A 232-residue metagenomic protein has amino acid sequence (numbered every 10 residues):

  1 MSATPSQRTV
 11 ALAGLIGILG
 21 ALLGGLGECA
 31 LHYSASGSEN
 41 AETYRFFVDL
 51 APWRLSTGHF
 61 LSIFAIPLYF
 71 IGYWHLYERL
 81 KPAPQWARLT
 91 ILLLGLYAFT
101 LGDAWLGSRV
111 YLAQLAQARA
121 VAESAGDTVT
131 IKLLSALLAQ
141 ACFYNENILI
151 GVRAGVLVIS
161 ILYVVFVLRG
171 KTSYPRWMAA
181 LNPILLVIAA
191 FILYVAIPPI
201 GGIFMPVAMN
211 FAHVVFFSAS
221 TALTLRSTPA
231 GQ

Functional and structural regions predicted by a protein language model:
S2-Q232: Hydrophobic, aromatic-enriched alpha-helical segments typical of multi-pass transmembrane helices
